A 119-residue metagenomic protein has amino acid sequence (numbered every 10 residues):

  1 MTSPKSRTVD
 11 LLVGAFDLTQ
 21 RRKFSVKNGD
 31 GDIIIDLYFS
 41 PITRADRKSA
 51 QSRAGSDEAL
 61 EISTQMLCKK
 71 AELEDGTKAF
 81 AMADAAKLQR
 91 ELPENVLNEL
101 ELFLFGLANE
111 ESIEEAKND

Functional and structural regions predicted by a protein language model:
M1-D17: Low-complexity intrinsically disordered segments
T8-L12, R22-F24, A50-S56: Short secondary-structure capping micro-motifs at structural edges
L12, K27-G29, E74: Intrinsically disordered, low-complexity segments enriched in small/polar residues
G14-K23, T64-M66: A short, compositionally biased
D17, S25, L104-G106: Compositionally biased, intrinsically disordered low-complexity regions enriched in proline and serine
Q20-D32: Short acidic-hydrophobic surface loop/beta-edge motif
G31-D119: Short, surface-exposed, charged amphipathic helix/loop patches that serve as local interaction elements
